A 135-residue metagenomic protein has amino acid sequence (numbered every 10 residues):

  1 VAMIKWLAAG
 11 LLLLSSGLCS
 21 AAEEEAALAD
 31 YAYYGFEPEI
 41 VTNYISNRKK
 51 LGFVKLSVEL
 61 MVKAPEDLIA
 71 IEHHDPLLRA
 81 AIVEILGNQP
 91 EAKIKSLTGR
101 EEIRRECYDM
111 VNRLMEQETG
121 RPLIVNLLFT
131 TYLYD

Functional and structural regions predicted by a protein language model:
V1-D135: Flexible, low-complexity charged segments
